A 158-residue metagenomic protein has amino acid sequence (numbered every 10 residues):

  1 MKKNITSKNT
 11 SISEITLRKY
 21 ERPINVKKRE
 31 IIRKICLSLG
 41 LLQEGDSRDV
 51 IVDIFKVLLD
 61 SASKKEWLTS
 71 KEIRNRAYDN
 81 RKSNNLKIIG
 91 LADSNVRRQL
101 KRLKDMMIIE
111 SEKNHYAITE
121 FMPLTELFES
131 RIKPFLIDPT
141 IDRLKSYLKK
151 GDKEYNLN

Functional and structural regions predicted by a protein language model:
M1-R22, F135-L136: Eukaryotic partner-binding/assembly regions in large regulatory complexes
L17-W67: Short alpha-helical segments that sit at the start of domains
R48-V52, K71, S94-R97: Non-catalytic, well-ordered alpha-helical scaffold segments
K64-K87: Short acidic, hydrophobic short linear motifs in intrinsically disordered regions
L86-D105: Short amphipathic alpha-helical interaction segments
L103-N114: A short, conserved structural fragment
N114-E120: Minor-groove-contacting beta-hairpin "wing" of winged helix-turn-helix DNA-binding domains
P123-K153: Short, amphipathic alpha-helical interaction segments positioned at domain boundaries
